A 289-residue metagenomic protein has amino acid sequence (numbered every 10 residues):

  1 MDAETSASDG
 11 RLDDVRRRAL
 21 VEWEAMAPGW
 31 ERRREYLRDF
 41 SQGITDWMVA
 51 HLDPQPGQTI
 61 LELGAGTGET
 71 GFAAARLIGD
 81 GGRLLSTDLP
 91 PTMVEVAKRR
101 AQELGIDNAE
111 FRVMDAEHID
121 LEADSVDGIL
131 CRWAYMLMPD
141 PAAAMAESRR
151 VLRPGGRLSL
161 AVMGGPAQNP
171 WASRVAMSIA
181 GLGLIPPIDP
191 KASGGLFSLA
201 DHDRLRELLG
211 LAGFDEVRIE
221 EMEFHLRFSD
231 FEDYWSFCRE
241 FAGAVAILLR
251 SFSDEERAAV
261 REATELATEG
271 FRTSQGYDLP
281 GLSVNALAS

Functional and structural regions predicted by a protein language model:
D2, D9-V15, A19, G29 (+4 more regions): Conserved Class I S-adenosyl-L-methionine
L37, A142-A143, R149, R153 (+1 more regions): Conserved catalytic/acceptor-binding region of the Class I
D39-Q58, A73: Conserved alpha-helix/loop element of class I SAM-dependent methyltransferases that forms part of the SAM/SAH-binding
T59-I119: Class I SAM-dependent methyltransferase SAM/SAH-binding core
I78, A101, I179, L209 (+2 more regions): Conserved hydrophobic residues forming the short capping helix/wall of the S-adenosyl-L-methionine
E117-G128: A short acidic, Gly/Pro-enriched loop at the edge of an enzyme's catalytic core that lines a small-molecule cofactor
D127-P141, G164: A short SAM/SAH-binding and catalytic strip from SAM-dependent methyltransferases
